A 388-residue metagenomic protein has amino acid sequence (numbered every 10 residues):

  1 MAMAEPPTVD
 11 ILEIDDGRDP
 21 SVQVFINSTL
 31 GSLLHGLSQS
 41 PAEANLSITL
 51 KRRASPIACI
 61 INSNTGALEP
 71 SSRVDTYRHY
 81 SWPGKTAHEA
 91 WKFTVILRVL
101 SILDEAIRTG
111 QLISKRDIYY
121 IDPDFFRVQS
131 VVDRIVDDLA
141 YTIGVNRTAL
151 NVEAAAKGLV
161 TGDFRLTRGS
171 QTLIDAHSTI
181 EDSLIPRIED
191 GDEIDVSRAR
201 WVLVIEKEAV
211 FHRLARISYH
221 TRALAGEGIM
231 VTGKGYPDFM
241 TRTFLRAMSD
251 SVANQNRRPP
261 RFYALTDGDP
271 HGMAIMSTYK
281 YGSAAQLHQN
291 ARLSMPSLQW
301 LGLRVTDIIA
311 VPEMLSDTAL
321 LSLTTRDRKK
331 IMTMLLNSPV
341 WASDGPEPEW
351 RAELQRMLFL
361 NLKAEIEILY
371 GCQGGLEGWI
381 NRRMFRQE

Functional and structural regions predicted by a protein language model:
M1-Y263, P270-E388: Nucleic-acid enzyme cleavage-core boundary/entry regions
